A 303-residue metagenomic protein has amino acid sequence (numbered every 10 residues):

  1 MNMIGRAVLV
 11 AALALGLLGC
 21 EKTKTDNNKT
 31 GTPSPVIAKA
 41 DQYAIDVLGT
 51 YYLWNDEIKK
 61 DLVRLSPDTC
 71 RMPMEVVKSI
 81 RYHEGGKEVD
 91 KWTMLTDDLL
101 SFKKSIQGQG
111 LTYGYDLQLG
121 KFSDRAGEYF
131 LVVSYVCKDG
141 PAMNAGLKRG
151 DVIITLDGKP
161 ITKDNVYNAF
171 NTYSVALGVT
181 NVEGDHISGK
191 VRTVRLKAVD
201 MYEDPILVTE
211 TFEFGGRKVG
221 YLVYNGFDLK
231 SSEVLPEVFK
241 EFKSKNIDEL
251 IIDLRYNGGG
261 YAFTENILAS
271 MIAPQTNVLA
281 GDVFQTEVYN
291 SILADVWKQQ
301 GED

Functional and structural regions predicted by a protein language model:
M3-G5, L9-K39: Bacterial Sec-dependent N-terminal signal peptides
V36-F130, V179-V208: Extended, small/polar residue-biased N-terminal targeting/export presequences and adjacent propeptide/linker tracts
D46-L53, K138, V152-G158, K240-S244 (+1 more regions): Sec-exported extracytoplasmic/periplasmic mature domains
Y51, K121-S123, D139-P141, K159-I161 (+6 more regions): Solvent-exposed loop/turn segments at secondary-structure junctions within structured extracellular/periplasmic domains
G108-T155, K159-T162, Y221, D228-S232: PDZ/PDZ-like domain segments forming the peptide/carboxylate-binding groove, activating on the N-terminal beta-strands
L131, R149-D151, V191, R217-G220 (+2 more regions): Loop/turn elements at helix/coil->beta-strand transitions in domains of secreted/extracellular proteins
D157, T162-I247: C-terminal, low-ordered peptide segments at domain boundaries
G259-D303: Gly/Ser/Thr-rich loop/hinge elements
